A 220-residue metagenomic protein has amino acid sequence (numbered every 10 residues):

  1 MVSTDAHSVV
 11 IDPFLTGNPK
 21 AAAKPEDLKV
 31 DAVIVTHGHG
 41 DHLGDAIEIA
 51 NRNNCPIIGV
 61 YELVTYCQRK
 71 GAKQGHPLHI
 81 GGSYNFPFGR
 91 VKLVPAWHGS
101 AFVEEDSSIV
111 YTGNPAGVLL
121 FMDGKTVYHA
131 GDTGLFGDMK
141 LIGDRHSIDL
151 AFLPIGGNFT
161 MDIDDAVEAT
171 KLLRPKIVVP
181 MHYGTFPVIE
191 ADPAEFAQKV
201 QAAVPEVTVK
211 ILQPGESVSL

Functional and structural regions predicted by a protein language model:
M1-H39, G44-N51, E62, S100-Y111 (+1 more regions): Pre-active-site segment of Zn-dependent metallo-hydrolases
S3-V9, S83-K92, F121-V127, L220: Beta-strand-turn-beta hairpins that frame and shape the catalytic cleft of phosphate-ester-processing enzymes
V10-P13, V30-G38, I58-Y61, Y128-T133 (+3 more regions): Active-site neighborhood of phospho(di)ester-bond hydrolases with catalytic His/Asp-centered motifs
G17-N18, H39-G44, V64-C67, G82-N85 (+5 more regions): Active-site environment of divalent metal-dependent phosphoester hydrolases
V30, N54-C55, I148, P175: Local beta-strand N-terminus motif with an aromatic residue
I47-V103: Glycine/small-residue-rich loop that forms an oxyanion/phosphate-binding "nest" at active or ligand-binding sites
Q68-S83, V167, K171-L220: Binuclear metal-ion centers of metallo-dependent hydrolases, dominated by the metallo-beta-lactamase
V103-L172: Active-site-proximal loop/helix segments of hydrolase catalytic cores
